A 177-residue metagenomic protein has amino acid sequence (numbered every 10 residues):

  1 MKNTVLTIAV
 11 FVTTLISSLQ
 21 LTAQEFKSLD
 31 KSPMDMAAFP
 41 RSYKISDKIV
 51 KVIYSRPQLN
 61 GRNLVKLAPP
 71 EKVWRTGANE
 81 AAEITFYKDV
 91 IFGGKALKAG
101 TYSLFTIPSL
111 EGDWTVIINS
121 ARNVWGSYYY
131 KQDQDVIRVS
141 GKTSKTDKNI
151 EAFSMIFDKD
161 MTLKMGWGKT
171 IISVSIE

Functional and structural regions predicted by a protein language model:
M1-F26: Bacterial Sec-dependent N-terminal signal peptides
L19, G112, D135: Residue-level signal for beta-strand positions within conserved beta-sheet cores that form or flank
Q20-F39, T85-T101: Short, charged N-terminal helix-start/capping segments
Q24-R75, A121-E177: Primarily secretory-pathway and cell-envelope proteins
W74-V124: Mid-length scaffold segments of soluble, non-membrane domains
